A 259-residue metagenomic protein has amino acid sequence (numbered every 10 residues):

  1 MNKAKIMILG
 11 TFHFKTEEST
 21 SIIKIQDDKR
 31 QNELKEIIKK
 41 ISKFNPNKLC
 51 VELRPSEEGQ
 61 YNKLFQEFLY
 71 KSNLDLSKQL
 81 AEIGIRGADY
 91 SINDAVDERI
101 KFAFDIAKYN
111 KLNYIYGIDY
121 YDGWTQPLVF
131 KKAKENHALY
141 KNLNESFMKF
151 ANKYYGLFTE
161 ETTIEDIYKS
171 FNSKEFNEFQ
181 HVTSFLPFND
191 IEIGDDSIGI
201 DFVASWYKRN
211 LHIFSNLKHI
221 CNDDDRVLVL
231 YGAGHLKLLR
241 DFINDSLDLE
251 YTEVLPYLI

Functional and structural regions predicted by a protein language model:
N2-M7: Extreme N-terminal starter segment of soluble prokaryotic enzymes
I8-K15, V51-S56, I118-D122: Short loop/turn segments at strand-loop or loop-helix junctions that form parts of catalytic or ligand-binding pockets
F12-R30: Acidic/histidine-rich helix-loop elements that form or flank divalent-metal/phosphate-binding sites at the catalytic
K15-E17, E57-N62, G123-L128, L236-L239: Short catalytic/ligand-binding loop motif for oxyanion handling, primarily in non-cytosolic enzymes, centered on
K24-S42: Short catalytic helix/loop segments, enriched in acidic residues and glycine and frequently bearing histidine
N45-V51: Proline-aspartate-enriched helix->loop->beta-strand connector
N62-N222: Hydrophobic, often amphipathic alpha-helical segments used for membrane interaction and targeting
V203-I259: A cross-kingdom marker for long, charged
